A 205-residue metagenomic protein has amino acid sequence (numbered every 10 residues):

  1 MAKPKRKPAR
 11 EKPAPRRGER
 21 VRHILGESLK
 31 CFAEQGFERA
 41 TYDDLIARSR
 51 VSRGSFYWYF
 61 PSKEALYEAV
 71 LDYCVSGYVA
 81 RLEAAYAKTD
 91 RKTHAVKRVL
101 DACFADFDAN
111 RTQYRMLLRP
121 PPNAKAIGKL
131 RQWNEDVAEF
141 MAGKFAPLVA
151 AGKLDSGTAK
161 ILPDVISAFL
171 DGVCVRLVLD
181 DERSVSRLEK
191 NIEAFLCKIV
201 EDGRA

Functional and structural regions predicted by a protein language model:
M1-E19, R204-A205: N-terminal intrinsically disordered/low-complexity leader segments
A2, H23, C31-A65, A69: Helix-turn-helix
R20-S28, L45, V70-C74, Y78 (+2 more regions): Generic hydrophobic, amphipathic alpha-helix propensity
A69, E83-A109, L162-I166, E189 (+1 more regions): Hydrophobic alpha-helical connector segments
S76-V79, A109, A126-A151, K160-D164 (+3 more regions): Amphipathic alpha-helical packing segments from all-alpha helical-bundle domains
F107-G128, V175-L179: Amphipathic alpha-helical segments used for helix-helix packing
